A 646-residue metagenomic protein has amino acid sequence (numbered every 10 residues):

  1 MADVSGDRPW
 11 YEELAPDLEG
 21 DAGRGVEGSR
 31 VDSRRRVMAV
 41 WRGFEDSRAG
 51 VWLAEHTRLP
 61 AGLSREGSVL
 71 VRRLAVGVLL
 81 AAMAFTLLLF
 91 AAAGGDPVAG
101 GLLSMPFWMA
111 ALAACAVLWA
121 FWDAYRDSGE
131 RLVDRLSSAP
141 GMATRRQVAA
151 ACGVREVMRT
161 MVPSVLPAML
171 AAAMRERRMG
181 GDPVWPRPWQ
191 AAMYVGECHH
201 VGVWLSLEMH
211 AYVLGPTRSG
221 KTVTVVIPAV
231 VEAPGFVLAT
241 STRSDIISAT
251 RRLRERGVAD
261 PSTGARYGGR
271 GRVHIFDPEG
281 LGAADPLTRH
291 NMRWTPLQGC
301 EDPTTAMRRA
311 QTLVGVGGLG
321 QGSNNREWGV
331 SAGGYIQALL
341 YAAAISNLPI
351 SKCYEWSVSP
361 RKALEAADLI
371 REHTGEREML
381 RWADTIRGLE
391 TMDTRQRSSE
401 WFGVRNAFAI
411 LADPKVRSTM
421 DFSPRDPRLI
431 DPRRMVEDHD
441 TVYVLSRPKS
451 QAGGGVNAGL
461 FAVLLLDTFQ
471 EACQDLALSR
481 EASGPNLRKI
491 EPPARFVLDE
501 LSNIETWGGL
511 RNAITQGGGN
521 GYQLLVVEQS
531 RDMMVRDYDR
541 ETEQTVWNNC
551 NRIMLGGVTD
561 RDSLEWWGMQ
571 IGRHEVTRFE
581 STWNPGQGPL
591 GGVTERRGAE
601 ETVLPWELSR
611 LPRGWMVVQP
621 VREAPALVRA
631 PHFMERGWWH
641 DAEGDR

Functional and structural regions predicted by a protein language model:
M1-A239, I246-G271, A284, T304 (+5 more regions): Accessory regions of macromolecular translocation/handling assemblies
L79-F85, V444-L445, F496-L498, N549-C550: Short, flexible active-site loops
P97, G269, G454, V535 (+1 more regions): Glycine-centered helix-coil hinge/cap
L207, A211-Y522, W606-L627, R636-G637 (+1 more regions): P-loop NTPase motor domains
F236-T240, R272-F276, Q523-E528, R552-G557 (+1 more regions): Short hydrophobic alpha-helical runs that function as membrane-insertion/retention elements
E327-V330, H439, N512-T515, M534-R646: P-loop NTPase motor core of the ASCE superfamily
G517-D537: Sensor-1/coupling segment of RecA-like P-loop NTPase cores
